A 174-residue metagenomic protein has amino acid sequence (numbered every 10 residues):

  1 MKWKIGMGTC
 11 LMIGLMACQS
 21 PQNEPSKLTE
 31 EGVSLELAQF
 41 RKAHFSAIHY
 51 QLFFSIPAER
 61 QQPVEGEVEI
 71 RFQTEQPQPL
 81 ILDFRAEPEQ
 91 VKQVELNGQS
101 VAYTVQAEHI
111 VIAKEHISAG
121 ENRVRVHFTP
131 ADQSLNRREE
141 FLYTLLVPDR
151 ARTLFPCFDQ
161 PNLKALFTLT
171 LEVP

Functional and structural regions predicted by a protein language model:
M1-K4: Positively charged n-region of N-terminal signal peptides that target proteins for export
G6-L15: Bacterial N-terminal signal peptides
C18-E65, K92, R137-E140, D159-P161: N-terminal, polar/Ser/Thr-rich
H49-Q51, P63-E69, P77-I81, H109 (+2 more regions): Intrinsic-disorder/low-complexity, polar/charged segments enriched in Ser/Thr/Lys/Arg/Asp/Glu/Gln
F53-S55, I70, S100-V101, I112-H116 (+1 more regions): Beta-strand-rich interaction surfaces with strong enrichment in secreted/lumenal proteins
E69-P88, D159, A165-P174: Surface-exposed beta-strand/loop patches in extracellular or lumenal glycoproteins
R85-L142: A surface-exposed beta-strand-loop module
H127-P174: Extended, low-hydrophobicity, Ser/Thr/Pro/Gly-biased non-transmembrane segments
